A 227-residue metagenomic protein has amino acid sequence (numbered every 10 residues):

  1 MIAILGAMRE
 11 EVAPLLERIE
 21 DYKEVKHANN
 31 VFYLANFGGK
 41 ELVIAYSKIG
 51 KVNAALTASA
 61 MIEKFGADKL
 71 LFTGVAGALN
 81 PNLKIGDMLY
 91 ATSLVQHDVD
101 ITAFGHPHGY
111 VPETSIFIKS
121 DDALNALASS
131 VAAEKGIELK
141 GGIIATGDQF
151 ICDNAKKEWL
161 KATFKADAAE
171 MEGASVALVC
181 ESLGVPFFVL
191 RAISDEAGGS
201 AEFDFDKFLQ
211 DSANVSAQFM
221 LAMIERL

Functional and structural regions predicted by a protein language model:
M1-S59: N-terminal short beta-loop-beta anion/metal-coordinating cradle
R18, A123-E138, V179, V215-R226: Generic non-transmembrane alpha-helical segments
A60-K64, N82-L83, L178-P186: Alpha-helix C-terminal capping segments
A67-D68: Proline-aspartate-enriched helix->loop->beta-strand connector
L79-F164: Mid-sequence, gly/pro-rich, charge-dense loop/helix-turn segments that line enzyme active sites
F150-V189, S194-G198: A C-terminal functional module that forms or caps the active site or interfaces directly with catalytic machinery
G198-L227: His/Asp/Glu-rich mid-to-C-terminal helical/loop segments that flank catalytic regions of hydrolases
